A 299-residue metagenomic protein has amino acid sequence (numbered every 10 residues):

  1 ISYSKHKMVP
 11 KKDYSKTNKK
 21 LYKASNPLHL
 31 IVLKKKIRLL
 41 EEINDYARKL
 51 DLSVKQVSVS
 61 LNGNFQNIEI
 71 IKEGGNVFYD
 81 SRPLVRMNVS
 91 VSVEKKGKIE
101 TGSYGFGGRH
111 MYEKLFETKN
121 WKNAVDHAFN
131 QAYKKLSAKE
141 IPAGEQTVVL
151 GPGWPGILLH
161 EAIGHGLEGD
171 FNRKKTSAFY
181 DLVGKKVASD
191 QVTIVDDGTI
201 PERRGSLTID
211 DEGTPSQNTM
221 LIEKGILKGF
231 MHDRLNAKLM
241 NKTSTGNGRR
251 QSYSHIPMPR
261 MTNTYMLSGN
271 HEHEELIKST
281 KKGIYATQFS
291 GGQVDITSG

Functional and structural regions predicted by a protein language model:
I1-G299: N-terminal small-residue-enriched
